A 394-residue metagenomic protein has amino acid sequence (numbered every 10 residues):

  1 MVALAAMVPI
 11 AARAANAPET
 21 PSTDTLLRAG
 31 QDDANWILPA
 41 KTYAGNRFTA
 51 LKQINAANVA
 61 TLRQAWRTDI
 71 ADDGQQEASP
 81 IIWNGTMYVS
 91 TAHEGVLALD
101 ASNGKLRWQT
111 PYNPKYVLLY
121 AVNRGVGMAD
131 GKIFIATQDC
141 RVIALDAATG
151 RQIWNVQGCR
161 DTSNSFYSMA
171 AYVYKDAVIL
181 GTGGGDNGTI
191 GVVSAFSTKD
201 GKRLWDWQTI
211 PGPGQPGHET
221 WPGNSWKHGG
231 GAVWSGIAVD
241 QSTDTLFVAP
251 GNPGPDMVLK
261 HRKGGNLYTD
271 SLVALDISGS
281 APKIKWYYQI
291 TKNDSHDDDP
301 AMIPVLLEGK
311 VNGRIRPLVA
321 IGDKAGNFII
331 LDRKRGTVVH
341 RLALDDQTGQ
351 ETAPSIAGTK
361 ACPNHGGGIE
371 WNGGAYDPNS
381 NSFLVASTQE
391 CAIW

Functional and structural regions predicted by a protein language model:
N16-Q64, T209-P216: Blade/loop signatures of beta-propeller domains
D33-A34, N84-T86, D130-G131, K175-A177 (+3 more regions): Short coil/turn segments that connect the beta-strands within blades of beta-propeller domains
T42, H93, D139, G184 (+4 more regions): Residue-level signature of beta-propeller blades and closely related beta-rich strand-turn architectures in secreted
G45, T49-G158: N-terminal cofactor/phosphate-binding cores enriched in small/glycine residues, especially glycine-rich loops such as
T68-S79, Q109-G127, Q152-Y172, N187 (+5 more regions): Extracytoplasmic beta-rich repeat domains
H93, D139, T189-V192, L267-T269 (+2 more regions): A detector of repeated loop/turn-to-beta-strand junctions in beta-rich toroidal repeat architectures
L145, G191-R203, R262-S280, D332: Beta-propeller blade signature
L180-G191, V248-N266, Q389-W394: Short, conserved, GDST-rich strand-edge loop motifs in beta-rich repeat architectures
